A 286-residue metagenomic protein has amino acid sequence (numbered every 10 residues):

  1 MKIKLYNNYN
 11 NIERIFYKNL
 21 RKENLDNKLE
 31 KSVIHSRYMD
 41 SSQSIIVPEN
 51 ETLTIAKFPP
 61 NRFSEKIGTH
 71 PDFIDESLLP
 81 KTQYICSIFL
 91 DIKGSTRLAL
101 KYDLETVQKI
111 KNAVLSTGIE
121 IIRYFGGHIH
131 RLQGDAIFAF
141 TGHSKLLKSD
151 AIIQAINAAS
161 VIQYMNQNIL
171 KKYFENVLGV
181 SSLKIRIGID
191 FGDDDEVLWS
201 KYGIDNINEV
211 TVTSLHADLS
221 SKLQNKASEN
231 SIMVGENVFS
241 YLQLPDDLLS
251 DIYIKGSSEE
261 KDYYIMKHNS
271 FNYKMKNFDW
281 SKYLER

Functional and structural regions predicted by a protein language model:
M1-G68, E229-R286: Intrinsically disordered, glycine/charged-rich C-terminal tails and inter-domain linkers that flank nucleotidyl cyclase
R21-F58, T82-V107, A151-S160: Short, charge-rich amphipathic segments
L53, G126-D135, I169-G179, K226-E236 (+1 more regions): Noncatalytic linker/hinge segments flanking ATPase motor cores
S64-G68, F89-I92, F191-D194: Short hydrophobic/aromatic-rich motifs at helix boundaries and adjacent loops
I67-D72, K171: Short gly/ser/thr-rich secondary-structure transition/capping motifs
D72-D75, D218-S220: A generic local structural motif
F73-Q154: Catalytic NTP-binding/metal-coordinating core of nucleotidyl cyclase/transferase enzymes
S144-Y263: Catalytic beta-strand-to-alpha-helix segment of the class III nucleotidyl cyclase homology domain
